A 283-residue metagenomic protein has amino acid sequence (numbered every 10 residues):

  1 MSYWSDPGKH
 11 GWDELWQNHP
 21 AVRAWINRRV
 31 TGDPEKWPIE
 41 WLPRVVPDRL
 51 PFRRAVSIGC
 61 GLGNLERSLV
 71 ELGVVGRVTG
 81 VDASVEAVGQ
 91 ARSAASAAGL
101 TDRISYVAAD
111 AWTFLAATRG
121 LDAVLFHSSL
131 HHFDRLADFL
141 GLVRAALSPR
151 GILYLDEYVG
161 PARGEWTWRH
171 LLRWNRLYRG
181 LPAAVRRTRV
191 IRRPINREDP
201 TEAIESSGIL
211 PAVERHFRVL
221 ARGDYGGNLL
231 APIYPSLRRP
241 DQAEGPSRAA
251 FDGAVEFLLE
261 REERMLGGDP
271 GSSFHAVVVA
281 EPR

Functional and structural regions predicted by a protein language model:
M1-I26, K36: N-terminal, positively charged/glycine-rich alpha-helical extensions of SAM-dependent methyltransferases
A21, T31-F52: Conserved alpha-helix/loop element of class I SAM-dependent methyltransferases that forms part of the SAM/SAH-binding
P51-G61: Conserved class I S-adenosyl-L-methionine
G63-N64, S68-T101, S105-T113: Class I SAM-dependent methyltransferase SAM/SAH-binding core
L125: A conserved beta-strand element that flanks and buttresses the S-adenosyl-L-methionine
A137-I152: A short glycine-rich, Lys/Arg-flanked "PGG" loop and its adjoining helix->strand segment in the class I
I152-A183: Conserved class I S-adenosyl-L-methionine
A183-Q242: Substrate-binding/catalytic lobe of Class I Rossmann-like enzymes that use SAM or dcSAM, i.e., the mid-to-C-terminal
